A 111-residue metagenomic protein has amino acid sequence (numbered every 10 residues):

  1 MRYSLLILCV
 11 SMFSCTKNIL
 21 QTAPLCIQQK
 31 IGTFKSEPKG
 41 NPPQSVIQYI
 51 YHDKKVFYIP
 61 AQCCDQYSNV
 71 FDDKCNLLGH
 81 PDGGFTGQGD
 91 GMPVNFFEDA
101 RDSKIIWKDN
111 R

Functional and structural regions predicted by a protein language model:
M1-S4: Positively charged n-region of N-terminal signal peptides that target proteins for export
M12-S14: C-terminal motif of bacterial Sec signal peptides marking the signal peptidase cleavage site
T16-N18: Bacterial signal peptide processing site
A23-P42, A100-I106, N110: N-terminal domain-onset segments
G32-G79: Mature extracytoplasmic domains of secretory-pathway proteins
G83-R111: C-terminal partner/receptor-binding element of secreted or periplasmic proteins
